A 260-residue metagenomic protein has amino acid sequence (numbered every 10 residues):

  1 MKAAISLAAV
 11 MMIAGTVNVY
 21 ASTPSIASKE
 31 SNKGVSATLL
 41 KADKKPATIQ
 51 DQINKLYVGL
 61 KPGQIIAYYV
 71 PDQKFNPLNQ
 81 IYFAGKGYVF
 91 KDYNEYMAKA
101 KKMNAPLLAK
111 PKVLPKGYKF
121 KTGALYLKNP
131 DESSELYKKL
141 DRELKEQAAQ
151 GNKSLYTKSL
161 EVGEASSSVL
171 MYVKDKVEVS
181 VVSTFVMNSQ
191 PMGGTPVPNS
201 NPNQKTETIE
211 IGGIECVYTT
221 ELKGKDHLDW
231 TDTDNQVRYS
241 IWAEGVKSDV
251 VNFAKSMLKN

Functional and structural regions predicted by a protein language model:
M1-A4: Bacterial N-terminal signal peptides that target proteins for export
S6-A14: Bacterial N-terminal signal peptides
A9, K145, I241-A243: Glycine-rich loops and low-complexity Gly/Arg-rich segments that provide flexible linkers or classic glycine-based
M11-M12, A100, M257: Hydrophobic, Leu/Ile/Phe/Ala-enriched alpha-helical segments that form helix-helix packing faces
A14-K33: Sec-dependent signal peptide cleavage junction
G34-H227, T231-D234: Short, solvent-exposed recognition patches
T233-N260: Surface-exposed amphipathic alpha-helical segments
